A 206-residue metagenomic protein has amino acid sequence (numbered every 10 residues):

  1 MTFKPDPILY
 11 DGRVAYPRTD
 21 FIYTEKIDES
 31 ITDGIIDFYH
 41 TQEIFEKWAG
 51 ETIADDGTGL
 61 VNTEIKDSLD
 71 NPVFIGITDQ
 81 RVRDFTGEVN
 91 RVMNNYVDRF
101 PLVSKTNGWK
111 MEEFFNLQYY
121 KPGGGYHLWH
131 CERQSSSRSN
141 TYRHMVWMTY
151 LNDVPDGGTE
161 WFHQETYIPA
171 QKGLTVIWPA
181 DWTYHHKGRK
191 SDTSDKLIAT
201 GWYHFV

Functional and structural regions predicted by a protein language model:
M1-T175, T183-V206: Fe(II)/2-oxoglutarate oxygenase catalytic core
